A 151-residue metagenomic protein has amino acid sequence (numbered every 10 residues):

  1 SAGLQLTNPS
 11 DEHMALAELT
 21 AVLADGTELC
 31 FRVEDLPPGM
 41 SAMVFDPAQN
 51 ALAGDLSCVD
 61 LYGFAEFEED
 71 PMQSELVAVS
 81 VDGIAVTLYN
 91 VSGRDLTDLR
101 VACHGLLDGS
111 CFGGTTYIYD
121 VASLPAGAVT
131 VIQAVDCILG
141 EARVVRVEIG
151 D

Functional and structural regions predicted by a protein language model:
S1-G3, G54-G83: Low-complexity, acidic Ser/Thr/Pro/Gly-rich terminal tails and inter-domain linkers that flank the onset of structured
S1-N8, A24: Short N-terminal edge-element motif at the start of the domain
G3, E28-R32, P71-E75, A85 (+1 more regions): Short structured motifs
Q5-H13, T87-D95: Asparagine-centered strand-capping/turn motif at beta-strand->loop junctions
L6, P47-A48, L88, G105 (+2 more regions): Hydrophobic beta-strand positions in extracellular immunoglobulin-like domains
E12-T20, T97-A102, F112-G114: Short, hydrophobic/aromatic beta-strand segments
D25-A53, S110-G140: Intrinsically disordered, low-complexity Pro/Gly/Ser/Thr-rich segments with frequent PxxP/GP/PP motifs and embedded
N50-E69, V135-D151: Short, surface-exposed ligand- or partner-binding patches at beta-edge/loop junctions that are enriched in aromatics
